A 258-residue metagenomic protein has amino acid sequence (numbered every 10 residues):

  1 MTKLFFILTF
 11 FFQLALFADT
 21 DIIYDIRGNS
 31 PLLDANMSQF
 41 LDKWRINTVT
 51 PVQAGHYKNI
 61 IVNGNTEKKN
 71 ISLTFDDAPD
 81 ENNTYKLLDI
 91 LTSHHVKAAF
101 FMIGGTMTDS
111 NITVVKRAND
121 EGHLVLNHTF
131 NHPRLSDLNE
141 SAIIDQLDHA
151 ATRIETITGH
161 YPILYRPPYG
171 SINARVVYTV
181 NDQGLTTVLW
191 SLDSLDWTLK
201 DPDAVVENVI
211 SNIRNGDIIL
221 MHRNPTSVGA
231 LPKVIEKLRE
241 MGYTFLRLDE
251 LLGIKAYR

Functional and structural regions predicted by a protein language model:
L4-F6, L14-L73, D80-K86, T92-S93 (+3 more regions): N-terminal pre-catalytic segment of deacetylase/amide-hydrolase enzymes
T9, L16-D19, T129-H132: An N-terminal domain-start capping segment
G28, M37-F40, K68-I71, E81-L88 (+2 more regions): Metal-dependent polysaccharide deacetylase catalytic core of the NodB/CE4 family, i.e., the active-site-bearing domain
I172-N173, V228, I254-A256: Short catalytic/ligand-binding loop motif for oxyanion handling, primarily in non-cytosolic enzymes, centered on
T226-V228, L238: Histidine-centered active-site loop/cap adjacent to the catalytic His in serine esterases/O-acetyl transfer systems
